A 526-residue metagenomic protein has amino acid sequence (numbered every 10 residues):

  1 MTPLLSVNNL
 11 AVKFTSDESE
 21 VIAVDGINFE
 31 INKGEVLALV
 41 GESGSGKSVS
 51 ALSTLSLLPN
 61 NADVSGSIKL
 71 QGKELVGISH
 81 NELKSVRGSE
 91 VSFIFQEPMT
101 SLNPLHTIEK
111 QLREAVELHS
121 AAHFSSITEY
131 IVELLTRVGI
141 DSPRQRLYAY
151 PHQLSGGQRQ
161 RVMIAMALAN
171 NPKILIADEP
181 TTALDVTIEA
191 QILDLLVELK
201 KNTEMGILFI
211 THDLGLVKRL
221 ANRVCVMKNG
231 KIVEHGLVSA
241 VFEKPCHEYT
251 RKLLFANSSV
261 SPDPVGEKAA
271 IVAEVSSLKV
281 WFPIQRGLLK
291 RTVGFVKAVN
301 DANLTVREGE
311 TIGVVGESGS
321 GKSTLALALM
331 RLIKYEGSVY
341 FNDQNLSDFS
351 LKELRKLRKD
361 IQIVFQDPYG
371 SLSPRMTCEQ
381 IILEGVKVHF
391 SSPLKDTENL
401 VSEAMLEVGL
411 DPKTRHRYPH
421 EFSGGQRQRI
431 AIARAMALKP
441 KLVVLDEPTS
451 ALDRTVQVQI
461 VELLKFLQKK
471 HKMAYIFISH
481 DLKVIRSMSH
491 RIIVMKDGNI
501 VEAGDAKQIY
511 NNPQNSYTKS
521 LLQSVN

Functional and structural regions predicted by a protein language model:
D63-E74, G337-L346, L357: Conserved ABC transporter NBD signature motif
S126-Q145, K395-K413: Conserved ABC ATPase "signature" region
A149-L154, Q158, Y418-F422, Q426: Conserved ABC ATPase signature
A169-K173, A437-K441: A short, proline-enriched helix->beta-strand linker immediately N-terminal to the Walker B motif in ABC-type P-loop
V217-R219, I485-S487: A short, surface-exposed alpha-helical micro-motif characterized by mixed small hydrophobic and charged/polar residues
I232-G236, K244, A503-G504: ABC ATPase "signature
